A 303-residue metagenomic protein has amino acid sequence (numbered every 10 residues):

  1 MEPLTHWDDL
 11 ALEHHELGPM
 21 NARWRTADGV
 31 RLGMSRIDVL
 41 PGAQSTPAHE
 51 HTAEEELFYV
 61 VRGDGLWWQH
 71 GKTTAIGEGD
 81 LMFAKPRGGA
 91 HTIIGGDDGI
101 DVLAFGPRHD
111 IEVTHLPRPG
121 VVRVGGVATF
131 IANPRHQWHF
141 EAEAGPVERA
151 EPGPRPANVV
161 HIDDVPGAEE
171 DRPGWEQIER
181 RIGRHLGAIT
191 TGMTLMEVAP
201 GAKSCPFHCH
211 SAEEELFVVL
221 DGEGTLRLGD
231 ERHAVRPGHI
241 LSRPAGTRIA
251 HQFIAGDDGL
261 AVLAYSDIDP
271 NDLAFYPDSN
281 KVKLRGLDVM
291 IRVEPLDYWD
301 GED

Functional and structural regions predicted by a protein language model:
M1-R31, P41, H115-T190, F275-D303: A short, N-terminal "cap"/entry segment at the start of jelly-roll beta-barrel domains of the cupin/DSBH fold
M20-A22, S35-H51, W175-R181, T194-H210 (+1 more regions): Conserved short histidine dyad/triad with adjacent acidic residue
A27-D28, H49-H51, T74, I94 (+6 more regions): Short, conserved, surface-exposed binding loops centered on an aromatic residue
R36-L40, E50-Q69, P107, L195-A199 (+2 more regions): Short, conserved beta-strand element in jelly-roll/cupin
A43-S45, E55, R62-D64, G71 (+8 more regions): A generic structural motif
G71-G88, D230-G246: Short acidic-glycine-tyrosine-enriched beta hairpin
T73, P86-I111, A245-D272: Ligand-binding loop in jelly-roll beta-barrel domains
M82, I100-D101, F105-T114, R118-G126: Hydrophobic, ordered structural segments
